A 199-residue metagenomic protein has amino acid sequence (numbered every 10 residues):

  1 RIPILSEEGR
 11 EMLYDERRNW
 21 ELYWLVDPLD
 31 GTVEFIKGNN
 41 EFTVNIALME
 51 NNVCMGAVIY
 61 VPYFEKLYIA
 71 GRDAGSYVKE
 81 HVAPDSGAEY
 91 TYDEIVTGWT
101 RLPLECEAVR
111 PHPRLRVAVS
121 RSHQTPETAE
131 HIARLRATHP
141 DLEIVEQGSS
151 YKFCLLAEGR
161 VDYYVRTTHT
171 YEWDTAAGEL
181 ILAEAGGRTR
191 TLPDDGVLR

Functional and structural regions predicted by a protein language model:
R1-N51: Flexible, acidic active-site loops/lids enriched in D/E/S/T/G that coordinate Mg2+ and/or position polar
I4, T32, V61, A70 (+3 more regions): Residue-level signal for inorganic ion chemistry
R17-N19, A108-P113, A157-G159: Flexible, charged surface loops at secondary-structure boundaries
E21-Y23, M55, L115, D162: Conserved acidic residues
I46-F153: Acidic beta-strand-loop-alpha-helix segment within the catalytic core of divalent metal-dependent phosphate-processing
A88-W99, A129-T138, L142-E146, Y151-R199: Oxyanion/phosphate-interacting regions
